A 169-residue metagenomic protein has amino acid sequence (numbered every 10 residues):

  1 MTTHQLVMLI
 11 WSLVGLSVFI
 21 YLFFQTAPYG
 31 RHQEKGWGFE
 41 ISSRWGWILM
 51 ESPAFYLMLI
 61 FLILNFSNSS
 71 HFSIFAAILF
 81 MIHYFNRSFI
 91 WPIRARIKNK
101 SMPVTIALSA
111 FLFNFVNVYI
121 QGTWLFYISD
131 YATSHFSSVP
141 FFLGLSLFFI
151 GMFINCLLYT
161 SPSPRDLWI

Functional and structural regions predicted by a protein language model:
M1-F85, W91-L108: Membrane-helix and juxtamembrane interface regions of eukaryotic multi-pass membrane proteins
V7-V14, P140-F149: Alpha-helical transmembrane segments
S17-A27, Y84-I93, V116-T123, L147-L158: Transmembrane alpha-helical segments that form the membrane-embedded catalytic/substrate-channel core of multi-pass
H71-S73, S134-G144: Juxtamembrane helix-entry segments on the extracytoplasmic side of multipass membrane proteins
I106-V116: Small-residue-rich segments of transmembrane alpha-helices in multi-pass membrane proteins, especially helix faces
F126-H135: Membrane-interface helix termini and inter-helical loops of multi-pass transporters
Y159-P164: Conserved small/polar residues in nucleotide/adenosyl-binding loops
